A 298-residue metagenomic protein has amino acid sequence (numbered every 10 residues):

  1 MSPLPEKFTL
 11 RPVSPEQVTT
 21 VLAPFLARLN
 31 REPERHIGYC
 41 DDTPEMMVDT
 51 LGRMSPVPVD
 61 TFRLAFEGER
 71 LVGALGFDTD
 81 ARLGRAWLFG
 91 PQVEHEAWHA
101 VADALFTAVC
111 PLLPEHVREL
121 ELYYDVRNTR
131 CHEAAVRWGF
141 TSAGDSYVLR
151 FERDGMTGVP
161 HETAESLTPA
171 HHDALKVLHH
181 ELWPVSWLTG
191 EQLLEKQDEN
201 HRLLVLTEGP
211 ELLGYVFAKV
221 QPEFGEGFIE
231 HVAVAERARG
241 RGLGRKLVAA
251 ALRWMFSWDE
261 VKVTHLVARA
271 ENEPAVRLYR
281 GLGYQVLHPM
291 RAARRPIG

Functional and structural regions predicted by a protein language model:
S2-M47, T157-S186: Short amphipathic alpha-helix that is part of the acyltransferase structural core
N30, H36-F62, W183-L212, F217: Active-site rim helix/loop that mediates acceptor-substrate recognition in acyltransferases
I37-A104, V216-E230: Conserved donor-binding loop and adjoining core beta-sheet/short helix segment in diverse acyl/aminoacyl transferases
V93, E121-C131, H265-V276, A293-G298: Conserved beta-strand-loop-alpha-helix junction that forms the acyl-donor binding cleft
W98-P111, R137, V234, G240-R253 (+1 more regions): Conserved acetyl-CoA-binding loop-helix of GNAT-fold acetyltransferases
L113-D125, F256-V267: Conserved GNAT acetyl-CoA-binding A-motif
V126-G144, R245, A270-H288: Conserved active-site alpha-helix within GNAT-family acetyltransferase domains
G190-S257: Glycine/small-residue-rich hydrophobic helix-like segments
